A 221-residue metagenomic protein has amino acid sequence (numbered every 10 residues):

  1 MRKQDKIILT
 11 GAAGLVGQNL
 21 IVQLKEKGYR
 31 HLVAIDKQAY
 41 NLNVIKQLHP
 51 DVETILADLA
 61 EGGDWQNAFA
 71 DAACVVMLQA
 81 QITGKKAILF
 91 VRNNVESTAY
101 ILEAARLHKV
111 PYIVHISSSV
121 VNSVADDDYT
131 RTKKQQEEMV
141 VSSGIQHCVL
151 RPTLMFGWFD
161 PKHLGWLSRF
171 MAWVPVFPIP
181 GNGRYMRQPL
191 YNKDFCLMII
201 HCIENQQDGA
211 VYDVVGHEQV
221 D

Functional and structural regions predicted by a protein language model:
K6-K27: N-terminal Rossmann NAD(P)H-binding glycine-rich loop of SDR-like oxidoreductase domains
T10, I35, V75-Q79, I113-S119 (+1 more regions): SDR active-site strand-loop-helix element
Y29-L42: Conserved glycine-rich Rossmann-like NAD(P)H-binding loop of the short-chain dehydrogenase/reductase
V52-E96, A104-L107, S119-S123: NAD(P)H-binding glycine-rich loop region in Rossmannoid oxidoreductase-like domains and their noncatalytic homologs
N93-K134, S143, C148: Conserved Rossmann-fold NAD(P)-dependent oxidoreductase catalytic core, especially the SDR/UDP-sugar
E138-W158, S168: Conserved beta-loop-beta element that borders a ligand/cofactor-binding pocket
F156-W166, C202-Y212, E218: Glycine/proline-rich active-site loop of Rossmann-fold NAD(P)-dependent oxidoreductases
R169-L190, M198-C202, Q206, D213-V215: A conserved pocket-lining segment of Rossmann-fold NAD(P)-dependent short-chain dehydrogenase/reductase
